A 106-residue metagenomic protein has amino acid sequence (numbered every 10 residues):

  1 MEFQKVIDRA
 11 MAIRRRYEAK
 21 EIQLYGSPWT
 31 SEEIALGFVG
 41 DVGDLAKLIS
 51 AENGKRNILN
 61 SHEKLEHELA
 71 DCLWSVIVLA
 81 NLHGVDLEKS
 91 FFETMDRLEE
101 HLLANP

Functional and structural regions predicted by a protein language model:
M1-L69, L73-P106: Flexible "arm" and connector segments at domain edges
